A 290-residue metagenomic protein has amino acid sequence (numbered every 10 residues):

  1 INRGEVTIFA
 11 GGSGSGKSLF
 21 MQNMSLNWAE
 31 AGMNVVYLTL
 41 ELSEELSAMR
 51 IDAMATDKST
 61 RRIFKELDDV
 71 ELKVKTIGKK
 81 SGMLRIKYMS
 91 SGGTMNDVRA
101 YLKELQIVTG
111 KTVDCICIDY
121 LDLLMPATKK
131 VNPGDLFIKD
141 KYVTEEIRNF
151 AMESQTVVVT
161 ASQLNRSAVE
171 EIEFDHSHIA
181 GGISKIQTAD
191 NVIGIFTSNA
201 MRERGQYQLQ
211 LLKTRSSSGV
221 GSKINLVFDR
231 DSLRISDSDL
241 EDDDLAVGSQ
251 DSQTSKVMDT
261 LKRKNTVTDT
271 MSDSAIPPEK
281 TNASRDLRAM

Functional and structural regions predicted by a protein language model:
I1-G4: Phosphate-binding P-loop
T7-A10, V36: Short hydrophobic/aromatic beta-strand immediately N-terminal to the Walker A/P-loop
S13, M95-I116, K130-V131, M152-S154 (+1 more regions): C-terminal regions of RecA-like/P-loop NTPase motor modules
K17: Conserved lysine of the Walker
N27-T112, K223-N225: Cytosolic-facing regulatory segments adjacent to core modules
T60-E66, R85-G92, P126-K141, A168-S177: Flexible beta-alpha connector loops of hexameric P-loop NTPases
K103, D114-V157: Helical hairpin unit composed of two closely spaced alpha helices linked by a short loop
